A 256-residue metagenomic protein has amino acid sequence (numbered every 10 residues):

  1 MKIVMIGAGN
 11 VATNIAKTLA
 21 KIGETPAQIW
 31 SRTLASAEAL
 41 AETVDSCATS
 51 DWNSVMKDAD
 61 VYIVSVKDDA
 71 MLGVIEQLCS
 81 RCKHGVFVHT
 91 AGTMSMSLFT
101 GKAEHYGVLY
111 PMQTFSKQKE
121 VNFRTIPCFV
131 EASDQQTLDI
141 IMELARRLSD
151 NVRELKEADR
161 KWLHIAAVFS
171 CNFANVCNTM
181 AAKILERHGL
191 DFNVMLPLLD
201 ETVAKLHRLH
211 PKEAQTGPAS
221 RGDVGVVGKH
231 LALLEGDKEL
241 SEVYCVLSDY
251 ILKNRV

Functional and structural regions predicted by a protein language model:
M1, E24-Q28, D58-Y62, K83-F87 (+1 more regions): Short active-site oxyanion
M1-D51: NAD(P)+-binding Rossmann beta1-loop-alpha1 motif at the extreme N-terminus of oxidoreductases
T13, K17-K21, E42, E76 (+3 more regions): Short, well-ordered alpha-helices that flank and scaffold nucleotide-derived cofactor binding pockets
T25, S36, L40-T43, E120-I165 (+1 more regions): Internal alpha-helical scaffold of NAD(P)-dependent oxidoreductase catalytic cores
L34, E38, E42-E120: Rossmann-like NAD(P)(H) cofactor-binding subdomain of soluble oxidoreductases
N193-V256: NAD(P)-dependent Rossmann-like dehydrogenase/reductase catalytic/cofactor-binding core
